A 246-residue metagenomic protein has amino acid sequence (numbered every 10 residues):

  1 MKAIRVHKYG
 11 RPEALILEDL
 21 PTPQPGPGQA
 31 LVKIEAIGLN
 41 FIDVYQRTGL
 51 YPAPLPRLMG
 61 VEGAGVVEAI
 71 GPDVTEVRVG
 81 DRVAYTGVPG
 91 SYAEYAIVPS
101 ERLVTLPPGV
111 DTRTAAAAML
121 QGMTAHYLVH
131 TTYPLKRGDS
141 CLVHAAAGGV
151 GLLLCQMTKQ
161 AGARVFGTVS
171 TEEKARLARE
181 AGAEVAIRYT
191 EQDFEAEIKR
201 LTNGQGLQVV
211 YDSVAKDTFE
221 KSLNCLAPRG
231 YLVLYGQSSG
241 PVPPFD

Functional and structural regions predicted by a protein language model:
P21-G38, T48-G90: Glycine-rich beta-strand-centered segment in the early N-terminal region that forms part of a ligand/cofactor-binding
A36, V83-A147, M157: NAD(P)H dinucleotide-binding glycine-rich loop of Rossmann-like/cofactor-binding domains, especially the beta1-alpha1
A145-A146, V214, Q237: NAD(P)H cofactor-binding loop motif with strongest signal on the N-terminal glycine-rich segment
V150: Hydrophobic/small residue at the entry helix of a nucleotide-binding pocket
K159-K221: Adenosine-nucleotide cofactor-binding segment
L226-A227: Helix-to-beta-strand junctions that scaffold the AdoMet/dcAdoMet cofactor pocket in Class I SAM-dependent enzymes
G230-Y231: Glycine-centered, small-residue-biased loops immediately flanking beta-strands in adenine/cofactor-binding cores
G240-D246: Rossmann-fold NAD(P)-binding glycine/threonine-rich loop
